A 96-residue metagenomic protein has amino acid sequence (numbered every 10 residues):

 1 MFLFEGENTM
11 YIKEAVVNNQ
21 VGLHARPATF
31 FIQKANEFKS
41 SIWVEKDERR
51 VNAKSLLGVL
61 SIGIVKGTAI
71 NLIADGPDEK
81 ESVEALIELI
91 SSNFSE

Functional and structural regions predicted by a protein language model:
M1-T9: Short, Lys/Arg-enriched N-terminal segments with co-localized hydrophobic residues within the first ~10-30 amino acids
F2-L3, S55-L56, E88: Acidic/proline-rich low-complexity IDRs
G6, D47, D75: Fold-independent oxyanion-binding glycine-rich loops and adjacent beta-strand/coil segments at enzyme active sites
T9-N19: Short amphipathic
I12-E14, R50, A69: Well-ordered beta-strand positions in beta-sheet-rich domains
N18-L57, S61-K66, E96: Compact, glycine-rich, soluble single-domain proteins
S61-E96: C-terminal structural segments of small proteins and small subunits
